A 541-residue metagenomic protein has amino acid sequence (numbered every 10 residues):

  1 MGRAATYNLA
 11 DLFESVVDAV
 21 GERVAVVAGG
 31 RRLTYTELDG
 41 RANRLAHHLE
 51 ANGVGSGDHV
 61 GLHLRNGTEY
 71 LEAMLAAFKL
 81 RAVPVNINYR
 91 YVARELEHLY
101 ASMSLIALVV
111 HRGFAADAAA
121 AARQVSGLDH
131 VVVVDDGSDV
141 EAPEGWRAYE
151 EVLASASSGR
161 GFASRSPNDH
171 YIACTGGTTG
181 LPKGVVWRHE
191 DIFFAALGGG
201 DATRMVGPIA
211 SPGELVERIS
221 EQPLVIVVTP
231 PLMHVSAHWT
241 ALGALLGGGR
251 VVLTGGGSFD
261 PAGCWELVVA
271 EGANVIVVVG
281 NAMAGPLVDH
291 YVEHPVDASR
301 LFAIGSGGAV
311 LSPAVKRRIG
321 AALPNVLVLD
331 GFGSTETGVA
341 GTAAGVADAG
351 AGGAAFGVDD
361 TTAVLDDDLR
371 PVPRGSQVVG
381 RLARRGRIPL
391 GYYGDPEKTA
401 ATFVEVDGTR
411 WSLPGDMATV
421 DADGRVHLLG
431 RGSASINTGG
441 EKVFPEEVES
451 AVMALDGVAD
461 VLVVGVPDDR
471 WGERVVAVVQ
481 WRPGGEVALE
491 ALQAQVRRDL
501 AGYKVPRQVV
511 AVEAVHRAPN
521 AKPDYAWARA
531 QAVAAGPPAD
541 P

Functional and structural regions predicted by a protein language model:
M1-Y7, V140-D169: Flexible, low-complexity linker/hinge segments
A5, L9, E22-G67, L71 (+2 more regions): Conserved AMP-binding/adenylate-forming core of the ANL superfamily
E22, A156-C174, G180-L181, V186 (+1 more regions): Conserved pre-ATP/AMP-binding loop-to-beta segment of ANL
T34-T36, H170-V206: Conserved AMP-binding A3 loop
H47, Y91, E97-H98, L108-V110 (+8 more regions): AMP-binding/adenylate-forming catalytic core of the ANL superfamily
A51-N52, A82-E151: Structural core segment of the AMP-binding/adenylate-forming
E150, G177, L246-G249, A273-V278 (+4 more regions): Gly/Ser/Thr-rich phosphate-binding loop
F193-T229, M233-V275: Conserved AMP-binding/adenylation subdomain of ANL enzymes
